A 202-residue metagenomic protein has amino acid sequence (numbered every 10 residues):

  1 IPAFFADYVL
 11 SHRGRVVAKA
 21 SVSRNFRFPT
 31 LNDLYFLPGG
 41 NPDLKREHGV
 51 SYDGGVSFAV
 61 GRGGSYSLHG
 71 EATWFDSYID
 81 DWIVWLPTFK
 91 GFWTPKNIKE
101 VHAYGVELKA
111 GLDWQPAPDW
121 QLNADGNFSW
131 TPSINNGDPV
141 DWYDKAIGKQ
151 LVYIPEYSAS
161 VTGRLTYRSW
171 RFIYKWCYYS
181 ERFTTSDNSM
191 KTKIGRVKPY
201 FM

Functional and structural regions predicted by a protein language model:
I1, F36-L44, G91-I98, Y143-Q150 (+1 more regions): Extracellular loop and loop/strand-boundary signature of outer-membrane beta-barrel proteins
I1, V22, L37, T131 (+2 more regions): Transmembrane beta-strand segments that form the barrel wall of outer-membrane beta-barrel proteins
I1-G14, F28: Signature of Gram-negative outer-membrane beta-barrel scaffolds
P2-F4, A18, G40-P42, V50-G54 (+6 more regions): Hydrophobic, lipid-facing positions within transmembrane beta-strands of outer-membrane proteins
V9-S11, K19-S21, R27, E47-D113 (+1 more regions): Membrane-embedded beta-barrel scaffold of Gram-negative outer-membrane proteins
H12, R24, L165-S169: A generic beta-sheet turn/junction motif
P29-G39, V84-F92, G137-D144, E181-N188: Flexible, solvent-exposed coil segments and beta strand-coil junctions, predominantly the extracellular/periplasmic
S67-Y78, K96-S186: Gram-negative outer-membrane beta-barrel transporters
